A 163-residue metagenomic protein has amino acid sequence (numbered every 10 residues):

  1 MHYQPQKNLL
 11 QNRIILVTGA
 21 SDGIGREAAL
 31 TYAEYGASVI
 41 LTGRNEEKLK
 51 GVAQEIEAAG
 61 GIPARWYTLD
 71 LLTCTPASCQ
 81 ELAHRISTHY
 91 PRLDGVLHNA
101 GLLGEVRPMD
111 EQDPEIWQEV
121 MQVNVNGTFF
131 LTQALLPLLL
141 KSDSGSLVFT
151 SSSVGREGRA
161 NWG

Functional and structural regions predicted by a protein language model:
S21-D22: Conserved glycine-rich cofactor-binding loop
A37-G51: Conserved glycine-rich Rossmann-like NAD(P)H-binding loop of the short-chain dehydrogenase/reductase
A59-C74: Rossmann-fold cofactor-recognition segment
L82, R107-M109, D113-E119: Substrate-binding pocket helix/loop in short-chain dehydrogenase/reductase
N99-E105: Conserved NAD(P)H cofactor-binding loop of Rossmann-fold oxidoreductase domains
T132-Q133: A short, exposed helix-loop element centered on a Lys and neighboring polar residues
V148-G163: Catalytic loop of short-chain dehydrogenase/reductase
